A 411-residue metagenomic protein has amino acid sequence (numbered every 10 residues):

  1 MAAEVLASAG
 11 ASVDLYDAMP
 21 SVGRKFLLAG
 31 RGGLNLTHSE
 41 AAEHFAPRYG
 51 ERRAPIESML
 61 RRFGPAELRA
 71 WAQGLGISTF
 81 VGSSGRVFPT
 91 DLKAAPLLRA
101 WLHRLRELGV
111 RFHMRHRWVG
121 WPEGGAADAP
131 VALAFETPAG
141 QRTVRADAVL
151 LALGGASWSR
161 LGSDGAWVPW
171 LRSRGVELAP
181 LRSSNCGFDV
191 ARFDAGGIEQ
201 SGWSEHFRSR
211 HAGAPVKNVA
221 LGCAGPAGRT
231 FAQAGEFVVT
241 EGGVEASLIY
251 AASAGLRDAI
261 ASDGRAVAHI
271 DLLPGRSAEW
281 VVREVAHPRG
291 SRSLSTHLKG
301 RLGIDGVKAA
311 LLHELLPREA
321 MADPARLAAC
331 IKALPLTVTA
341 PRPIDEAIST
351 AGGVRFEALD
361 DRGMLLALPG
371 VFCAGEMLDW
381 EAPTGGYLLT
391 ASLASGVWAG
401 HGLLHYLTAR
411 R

Functional and structural regions predicted by a protein language model:
M1, V5, A166-P169, A391-W398: Short amphipathic alpha-helical face segments that pack within enzyme cores and frequently flank/anchor catalytic
M1-L15, A399-L404: N-terminal Rossmann-like FAD-binding beta1-loop-alpha1 element of flavoenzymes
A7-R31: Glycine-rich FAD pyrophosphate-binding loop
S8-A9, M19-S21, A42-H44, R61 (+9 more regions): Residue-level recognition of phosphate/Mg2+-coordinating polar/acidic sites in nucleotide-handling active sites
R24-M59: N-terminal glycine-rich dinucleotide-binding loop that anchors FAD/FMN and/or NAD(P) in oxidoreductases
L28, A95-G303: Predominantly flavin-linked oxidoreductase catalytic cores and closely associated redox partners
I56-A66, S83-H103, W158-S163, D189-I198 (+1 more regions): Short beta-strand to alpha-helix junction loop
R172-E177, L272-P274, S392-R411: Internal hydrophobic alpha-helix adjacent to the cofactor/substrate pocket in enzyme cavities
